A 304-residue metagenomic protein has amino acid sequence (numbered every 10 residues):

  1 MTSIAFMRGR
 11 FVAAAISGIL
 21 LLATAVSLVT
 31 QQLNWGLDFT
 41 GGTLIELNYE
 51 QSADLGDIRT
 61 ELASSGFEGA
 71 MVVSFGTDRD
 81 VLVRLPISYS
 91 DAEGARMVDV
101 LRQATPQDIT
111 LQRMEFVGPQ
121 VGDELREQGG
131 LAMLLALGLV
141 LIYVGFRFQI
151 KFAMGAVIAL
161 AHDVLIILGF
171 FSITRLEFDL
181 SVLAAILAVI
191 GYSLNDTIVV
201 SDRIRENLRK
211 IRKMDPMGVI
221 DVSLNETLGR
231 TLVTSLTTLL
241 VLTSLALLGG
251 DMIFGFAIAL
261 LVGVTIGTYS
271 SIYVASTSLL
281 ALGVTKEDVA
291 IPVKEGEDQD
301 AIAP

Functional and structural regions predicted by a protein language model:
M1-P304: A structural signal for conserved, well-ordered secondary-structure elements that form binding/interaction cores
